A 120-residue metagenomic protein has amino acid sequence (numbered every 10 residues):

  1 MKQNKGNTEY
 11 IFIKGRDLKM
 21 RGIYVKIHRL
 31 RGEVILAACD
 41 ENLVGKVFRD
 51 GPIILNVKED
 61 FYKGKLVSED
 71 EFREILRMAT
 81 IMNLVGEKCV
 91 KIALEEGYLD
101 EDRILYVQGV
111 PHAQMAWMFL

Functional and structural regions predicted by a protein language model:
F12-I75, A113-L120: Conserved mixed alpha/beta catalytic, RNA-binding, or beta-rich assembly cores of soluble enzyme, regulatory
L30, L84, V107: Short glycine/serine/threonine-biased micro-segments
F72-E96: Mid-chain, well-packed structural core segment of small domains
C89-K91, P111, L120: A short acidic, glycine/proline-enriched capping/turn motif at secondary-structure boundaries, especially helix N-cap
E96-A116: C-terminal structural segments of small proteins and small subunits
